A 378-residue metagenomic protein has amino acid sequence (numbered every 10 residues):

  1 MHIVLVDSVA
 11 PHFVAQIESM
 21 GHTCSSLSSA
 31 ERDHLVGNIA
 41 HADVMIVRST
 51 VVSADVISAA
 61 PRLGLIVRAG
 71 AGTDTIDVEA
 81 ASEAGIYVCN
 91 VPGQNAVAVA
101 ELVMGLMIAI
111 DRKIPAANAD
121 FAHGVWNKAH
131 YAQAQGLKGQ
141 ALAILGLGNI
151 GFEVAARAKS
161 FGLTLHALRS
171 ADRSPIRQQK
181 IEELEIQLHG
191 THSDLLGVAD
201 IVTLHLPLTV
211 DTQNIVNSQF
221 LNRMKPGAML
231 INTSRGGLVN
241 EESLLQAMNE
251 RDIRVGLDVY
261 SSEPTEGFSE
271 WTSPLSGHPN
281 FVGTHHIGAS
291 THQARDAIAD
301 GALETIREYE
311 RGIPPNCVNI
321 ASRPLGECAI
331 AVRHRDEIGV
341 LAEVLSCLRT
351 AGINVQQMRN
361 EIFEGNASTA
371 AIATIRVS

Functional and structural regions predicted by a protein language model:
M1-C89, A167, S174, D194-G197 (+3 more regions): An N-terminal-biased, well-structured beta-alpha scaffold segment characteristic of Rossmann-like dinucleotide-binding
S53-S58, A171-W271, S290: Rossmann-like adenosine-cofactor binding region
A60-L65, A84-I86, L163, P226-A228 (+1 more regions): A short helix->loop->beta-strand "cap" motif at the edges of active sites that frequently abuts
L63, K138-A141, S218, G227: Phosphate-coordination loops involved in phosphoryl transfer and adenosine-cofactor binding
A84, P92-A141, L145, A156 (+3 more regions): Phosphate-binding beta-alpha-beta segment of Rossmann-like dinucleotide-binding domains, i.e., the NAD(P)
I150: Hydrophobic/small residue at the entry helix of a nucleotide-binding pocket
S218, G227-G326, R333-R335, I372 (+1 more regions): Rossmann-like dinucleotide-binding domain for NAD(H)/NADP(H)
G312-S378: A conserved regulatory-domain signal marking ACT and ACT-like small-molecule sensing domains and adjacent regulatory
